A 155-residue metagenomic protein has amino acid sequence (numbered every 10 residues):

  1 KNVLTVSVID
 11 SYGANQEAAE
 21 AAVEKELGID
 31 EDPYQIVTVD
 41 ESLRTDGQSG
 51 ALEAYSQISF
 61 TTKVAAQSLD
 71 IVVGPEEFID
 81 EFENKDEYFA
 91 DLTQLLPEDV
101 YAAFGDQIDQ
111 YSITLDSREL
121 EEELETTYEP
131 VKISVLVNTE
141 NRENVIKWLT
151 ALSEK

Functional and structural regions predicted by a protein language model:
K1-D10: Gram-positive cell-envelope targeting signals
N2, Q67, E129-V131: Envelope-exposed proteins and targeting segments
S11-E77: Extracytoplasmic/periplasmic/luminal assembly and interaction segments in envelope/secretory/respiratory proteins
E53-I108: Extracytoplasmic "Venus flytrap"/periplasmic binding protein-like
G105-E119: Active-site machinery of serine-nucleophile hydrolases
L120-L124: Non-catalytic, usually N-terminal nucleic-acid engagement modules in DNA/RNA processing proteins
T127-N141: A bilobed periplasmic-binding-protein/Venus flytrap-type ligand-binding module shared by bacterial periplasmic
E140-K155: Surface-exposed amphipathic alpha-helical segments
